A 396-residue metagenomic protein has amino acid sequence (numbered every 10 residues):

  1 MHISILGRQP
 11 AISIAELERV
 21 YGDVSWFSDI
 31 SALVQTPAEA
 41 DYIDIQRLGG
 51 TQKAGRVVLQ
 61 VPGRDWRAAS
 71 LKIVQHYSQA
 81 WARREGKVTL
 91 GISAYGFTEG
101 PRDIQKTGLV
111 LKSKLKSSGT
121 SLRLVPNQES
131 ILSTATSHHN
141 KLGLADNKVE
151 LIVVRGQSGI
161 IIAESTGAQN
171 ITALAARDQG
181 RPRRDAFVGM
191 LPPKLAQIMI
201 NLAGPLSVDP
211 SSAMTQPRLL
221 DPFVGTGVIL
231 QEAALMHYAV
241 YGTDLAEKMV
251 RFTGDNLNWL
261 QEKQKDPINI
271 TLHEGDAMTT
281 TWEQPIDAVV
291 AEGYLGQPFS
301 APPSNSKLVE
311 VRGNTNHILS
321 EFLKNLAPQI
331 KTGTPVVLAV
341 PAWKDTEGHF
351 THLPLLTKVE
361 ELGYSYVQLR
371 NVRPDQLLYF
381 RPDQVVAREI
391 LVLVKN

Functional and structural regions predicted by a protein language model:
M1-Y77, G96-V110, T134-E150, R155-N396: Class I S-adenosyl-L-methionine-dependent methyltransferase catalytic core
S78-R83: Short boundary motifs at domain starts and secondary-structure transition points
G86-L90, Q216-P217: Nucleotide donor/acceptor-binding cores
G91-S93, L122-P126, I161-A163: A structural signal for short, well-ordered beta-strand segments and their strand-loop junctions that often border
A94-G96, L115, G119, T166: Generic hydrophobic/packing signal
P101, T107-G108, K112-L132: A gly/proline- and charged-residue-enriched helix-loop-helix capping module
